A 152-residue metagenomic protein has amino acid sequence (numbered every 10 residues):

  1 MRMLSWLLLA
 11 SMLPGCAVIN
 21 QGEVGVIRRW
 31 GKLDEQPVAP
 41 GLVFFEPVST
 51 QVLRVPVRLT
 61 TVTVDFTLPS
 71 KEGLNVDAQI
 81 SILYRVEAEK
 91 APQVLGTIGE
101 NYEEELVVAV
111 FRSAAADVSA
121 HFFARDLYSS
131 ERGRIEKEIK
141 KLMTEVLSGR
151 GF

Functional and structural regions predicted by a protein language model:
L4-L13: Sec-dependent N-terminal signal peptides
G25-R54: Post-signal peptide N-terminal segment of mature Sec-exported envelope proteins
W30, E72, Y84-A88, M143 (+1 more regions): Beta-strand elements of well-folded, non-transmembrane domains
V43-R54, I98-V118: Flexible, solvent-exposed short loops/turns enriched in glycine
Q51, L59-K71, G96-T97, K137-L142: N-terminal post-signal-peptidase region of extra-cytosolic proteins
D77-L106, V110: Structured, soluble extracytoplasmic/luminal domains of envelope-associated proteins
L83, E103-F152: Amphipathic, coiled-coil-like alpha-helical scaffolding segments used for oligomerization/assembly
